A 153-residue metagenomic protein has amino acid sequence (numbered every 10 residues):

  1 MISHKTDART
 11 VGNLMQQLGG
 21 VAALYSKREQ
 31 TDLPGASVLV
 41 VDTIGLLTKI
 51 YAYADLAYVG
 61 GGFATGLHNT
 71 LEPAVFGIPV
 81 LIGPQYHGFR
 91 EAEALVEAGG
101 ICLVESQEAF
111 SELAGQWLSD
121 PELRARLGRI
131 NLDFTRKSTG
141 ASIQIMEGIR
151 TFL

Functional and structural regions predicted by a protein language model:
M1-L153: Nucleotide-activated sugar donor-binding and catalytic core shared by glycosyltransferases and related lipid-linked
